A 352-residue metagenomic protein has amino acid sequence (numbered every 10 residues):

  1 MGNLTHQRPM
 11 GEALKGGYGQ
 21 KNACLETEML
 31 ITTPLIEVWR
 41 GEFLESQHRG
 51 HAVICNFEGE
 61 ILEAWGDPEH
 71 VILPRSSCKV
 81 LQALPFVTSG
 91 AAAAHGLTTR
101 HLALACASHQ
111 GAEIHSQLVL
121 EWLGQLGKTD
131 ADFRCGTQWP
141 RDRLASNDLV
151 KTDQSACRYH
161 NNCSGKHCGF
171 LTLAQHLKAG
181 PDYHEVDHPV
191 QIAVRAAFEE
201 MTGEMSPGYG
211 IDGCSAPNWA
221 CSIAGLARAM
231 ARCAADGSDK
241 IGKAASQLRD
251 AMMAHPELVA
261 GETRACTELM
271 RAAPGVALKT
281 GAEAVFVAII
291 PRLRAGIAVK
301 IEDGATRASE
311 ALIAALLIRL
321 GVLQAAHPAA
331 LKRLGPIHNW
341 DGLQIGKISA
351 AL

Functional and structural regions predicted by a protein language model:
L4-Q7, L25: Short hydrophobic targeting helices and cationic amphipathic motifs that mediate membrane/organellar targeting
E26-E69: Beta-lactamase-like hydrolase cores
M29, T98-S206, R232: Active-site-adjacent helix/loop patches that line small-molecule binding or acyl-intermediate pockets
Q47-A52, C168, R195, E283-F286: Short glycine-rich loop/turn motifs
G59-E69, H101, K151-Q154, M205-I211: Glycine/charged-rich beta-loop-alpha catalytic/anionic-binding loops adjacent to active sites
P74-A91: Active-site SXXK
V87-H95, G127-A131, L177-D182, P189-Y209 (+2 more regions): Bacterial peptidoglycan biogenesis and beta-lactam-recognition machinery
C233-L352: Structured C-terminal helix/loop/strand segments within mature extracytoplasmic catalytic/sensor domains
